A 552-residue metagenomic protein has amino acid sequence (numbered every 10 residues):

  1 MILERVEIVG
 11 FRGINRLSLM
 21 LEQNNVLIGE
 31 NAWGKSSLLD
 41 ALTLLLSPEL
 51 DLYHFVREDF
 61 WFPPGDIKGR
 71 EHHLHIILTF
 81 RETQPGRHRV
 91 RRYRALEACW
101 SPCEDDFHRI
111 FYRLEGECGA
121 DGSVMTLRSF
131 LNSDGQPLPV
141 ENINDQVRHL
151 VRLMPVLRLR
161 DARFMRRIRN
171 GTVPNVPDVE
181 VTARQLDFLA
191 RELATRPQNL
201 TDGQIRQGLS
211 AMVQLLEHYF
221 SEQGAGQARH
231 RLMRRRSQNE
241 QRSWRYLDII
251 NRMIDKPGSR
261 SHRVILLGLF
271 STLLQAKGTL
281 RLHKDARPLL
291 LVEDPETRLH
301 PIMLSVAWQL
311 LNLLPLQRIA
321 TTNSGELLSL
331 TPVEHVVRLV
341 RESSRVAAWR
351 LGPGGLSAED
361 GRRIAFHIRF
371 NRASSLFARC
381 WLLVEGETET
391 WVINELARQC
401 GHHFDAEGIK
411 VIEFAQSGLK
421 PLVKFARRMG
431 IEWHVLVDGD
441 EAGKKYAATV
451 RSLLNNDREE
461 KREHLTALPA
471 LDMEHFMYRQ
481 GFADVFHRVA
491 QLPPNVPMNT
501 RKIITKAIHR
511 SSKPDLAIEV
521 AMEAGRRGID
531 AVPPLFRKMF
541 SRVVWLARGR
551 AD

Functional and structural regions predicted by a protein language model:
M1-L27, A32-S47, R245-N371, A448 (+1 more regions): Switch/communication elements of ASCE P-loop NTPase nucleotide-binding domains
D40-D106: Conserved P-loop NTP-binding catalytic core
S47-H72, V140-I143, Q275-D285, T322 (+1 more regions): Flexible phosphate/Mg2+-sensing switch loops adjacent to catalytic phosphate-binding sites
P85, R89-F188: Electropositive, glycine-dotted interaction segments that contact anionic polymers or phosphate-rich ligands
M165, P174-P288: Extended helical coiled-coil dimerization/tether regions that scaffold and oligomerize large DNA-maintenance assemblies
Q238-W244, I393, R398, H487-D552: Charge-patterned, long linear interaction tracts outside catalytic cores
L328-S329, E334-A442: RecA-like P-loop NTPase motor core
K445-E519: Activity-critical C-terminal alpha-helical subdomain
